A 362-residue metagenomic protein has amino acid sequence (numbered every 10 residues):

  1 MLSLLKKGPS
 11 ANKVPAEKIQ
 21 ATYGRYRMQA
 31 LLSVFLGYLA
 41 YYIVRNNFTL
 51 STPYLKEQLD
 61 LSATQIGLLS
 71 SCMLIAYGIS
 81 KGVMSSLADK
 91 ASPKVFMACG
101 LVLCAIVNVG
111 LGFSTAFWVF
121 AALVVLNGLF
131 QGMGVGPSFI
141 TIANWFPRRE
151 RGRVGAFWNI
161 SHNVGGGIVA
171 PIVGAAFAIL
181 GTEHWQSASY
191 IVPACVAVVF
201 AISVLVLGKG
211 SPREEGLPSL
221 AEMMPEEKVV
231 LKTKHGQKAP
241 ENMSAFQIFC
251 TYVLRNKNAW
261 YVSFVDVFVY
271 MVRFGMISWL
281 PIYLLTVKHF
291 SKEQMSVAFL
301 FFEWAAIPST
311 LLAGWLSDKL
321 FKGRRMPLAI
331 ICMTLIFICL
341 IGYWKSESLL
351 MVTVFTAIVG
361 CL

Functional and structural regions predicted by a protein language model:
F48-T52, Y252-L311: Extracytoplasmic gate region of multi-pass secondary transporters
D60, S92, F113-W118, H289 (+1 more regions): Helix-breaking motifs and short loop linkers at transmembrane-helix boundaries and internal kinks in secondary membrane
I79-F117: Conserved MFS/SLC helix-loop-helix module at the cytosolic interface between two early adjacent transmembrane helices
K81-S92, T310-G323: Helix-to-loop junctions at the C-terminal end of transmembrane segments in multipass secondary transporters
K90-L101, K319-M333: Cytoplasmic membrane-interface "Motif A"-like loop-to-helix N-cap segments of 12-TM Major Facilitator Superfamily
L123-H162: Cytoplasmic helix-loop-helix junction between adjacent transmembrane helices in 12-TM secondary transporters
W158-P212: Helix-loop-helix hairpin linking two adjacent transmembrane segments in secondary transporters
G323-L362: C-terminal transmembrane helical hairpin of 12-TM major facilitator-type secondary transporters
